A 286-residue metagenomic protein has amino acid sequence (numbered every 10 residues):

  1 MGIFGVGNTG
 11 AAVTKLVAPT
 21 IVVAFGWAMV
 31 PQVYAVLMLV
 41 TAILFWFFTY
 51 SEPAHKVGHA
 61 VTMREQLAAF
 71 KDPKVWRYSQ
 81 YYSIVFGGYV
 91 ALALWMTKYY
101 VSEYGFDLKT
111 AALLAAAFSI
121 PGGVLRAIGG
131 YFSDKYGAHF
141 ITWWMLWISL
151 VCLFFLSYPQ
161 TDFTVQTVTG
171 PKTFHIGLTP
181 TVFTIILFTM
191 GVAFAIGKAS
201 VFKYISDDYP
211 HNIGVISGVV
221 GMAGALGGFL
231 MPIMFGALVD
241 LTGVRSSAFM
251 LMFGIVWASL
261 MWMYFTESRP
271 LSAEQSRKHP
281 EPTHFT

Functional and structural regions predicted by a protein language model:
I3-T49: Helix-loop-helix hairpin linking two adjacent transmembrane segments in secondary transporters
V23-A35, G236-G254: A membrane-interface helix-boundary motif in multi-pass transporters
A35-K56, S259-E267: C-terminal membrane-cytosol helix-exit motif in multi-pass small-molecule transporters
Y50-S79: Juxtamembrane intracellular "pre-TM" segments in multi-pass secondary transporters
P73-V124, K198: Extracytoplasmic gate region of multi-pass secondary transporters
L125-G137, V239-D240: Helix-to-loop junctions at the C-terminal end of transmembrane segments in multipass secondary transporters
H139-V201: C-terminal transmembrane helical hairpin of 12-TM major facilitator-type secondary transporters
H211-T242: A late C-terminal transmembrane helix in Major Facilitator Superfamily
